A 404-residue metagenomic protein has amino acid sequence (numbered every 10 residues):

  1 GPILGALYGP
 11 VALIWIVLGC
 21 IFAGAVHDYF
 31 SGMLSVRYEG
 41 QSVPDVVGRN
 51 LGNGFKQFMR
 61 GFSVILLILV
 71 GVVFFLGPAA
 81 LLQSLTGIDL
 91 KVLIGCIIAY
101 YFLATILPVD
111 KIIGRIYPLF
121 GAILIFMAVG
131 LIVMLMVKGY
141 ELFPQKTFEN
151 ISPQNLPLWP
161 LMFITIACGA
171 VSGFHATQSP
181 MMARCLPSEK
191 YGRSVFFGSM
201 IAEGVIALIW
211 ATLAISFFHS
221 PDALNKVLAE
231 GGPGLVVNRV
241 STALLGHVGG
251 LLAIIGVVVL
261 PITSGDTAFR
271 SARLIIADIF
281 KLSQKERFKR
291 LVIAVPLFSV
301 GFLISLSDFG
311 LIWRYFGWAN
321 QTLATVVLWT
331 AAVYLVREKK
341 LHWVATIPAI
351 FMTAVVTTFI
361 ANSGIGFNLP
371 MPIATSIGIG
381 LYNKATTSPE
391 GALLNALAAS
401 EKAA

Functional and structural regions predicted by a protein language model:
G1-P2, G19-I21, L66-A79, I164-C185 (+4 more regions): Membrane-helix boundary/coupling elements in multi-pass transport proteins
G1-Y38, S194-F218: Membrane-interface helix-loop-helix modules in multi-pass membrane proteins
P2-I3, V26-F55, R184, V195 (+3 more regions): Flexible loop linkers connecting adjacent transmembrane helices in multi-pass alpha-helical membrane transporters
L7-V11, V70-Q83, L103-I113, L135-Q145 (+7 more regions): Transmembrane helix-loop junctions in multi-pass membrane proteins
G19, A23-E39, V43-P108, A167-V171 (+2 more regions): Helix-loop-helix module between adjacent transmembrane segments
G32, L135-Q145, F197-R239: Extracellular/periplasmic helix-exit of transmembrane alpha-helices
N53-Q57, V64, K91-G95, G198-A207 (+6 more regions): Loop-to-transmembrane helix boundary motifs in multi-pass membrane proteins
I123, A128-I164, S307-A324, T330-A404: A generic transmembrane alpha-helix motif of multi-pass inner-membrane proteins
